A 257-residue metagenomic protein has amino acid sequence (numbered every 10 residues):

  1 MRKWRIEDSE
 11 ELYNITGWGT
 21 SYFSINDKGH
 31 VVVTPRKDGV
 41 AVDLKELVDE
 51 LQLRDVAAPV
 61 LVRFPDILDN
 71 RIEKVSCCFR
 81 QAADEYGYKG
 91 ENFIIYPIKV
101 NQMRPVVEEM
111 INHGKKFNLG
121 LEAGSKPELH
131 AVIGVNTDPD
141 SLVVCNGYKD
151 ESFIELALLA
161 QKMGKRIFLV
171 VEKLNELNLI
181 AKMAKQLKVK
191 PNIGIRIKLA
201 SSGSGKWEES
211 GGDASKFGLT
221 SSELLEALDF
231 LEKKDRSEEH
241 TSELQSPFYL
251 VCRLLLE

Functional and structural regions predicted by a protein language model:
M1-V40: N-terminal basic/disordered segments at the start of proteins
L12, N70, L142-C145: Short acidic/polar alpha-helix capping motifs at helix-coil junctions
L12-I15, S21-S24, D49-L53, G134-N136 (+2 more regions): A general structural signal for short secondary-structure junctions and capping/turn motifs
I25-Q102: Low-complexity, highly charged intrinsically disordered N-terminal segments that act as targeting/localization
F79-A82, F117, F248: Amphipathic alpha-helical interaction segments
G87-S242, R253: Active-site-proximal beta-alpha core segment in soluble small-molecule metabolic enzymes
E243-E257: Short "domain-exit" segments at the C-terminal end of structured domains
